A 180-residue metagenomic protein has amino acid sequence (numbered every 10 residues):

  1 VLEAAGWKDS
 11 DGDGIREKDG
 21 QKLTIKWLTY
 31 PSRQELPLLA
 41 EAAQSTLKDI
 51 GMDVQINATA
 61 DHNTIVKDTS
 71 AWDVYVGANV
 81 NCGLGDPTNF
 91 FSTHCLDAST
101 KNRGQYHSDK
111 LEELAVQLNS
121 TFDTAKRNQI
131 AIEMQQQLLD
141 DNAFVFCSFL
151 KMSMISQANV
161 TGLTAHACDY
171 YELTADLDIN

Functional and structural regions predicted by a protein language model:
V1-Q44, E133: Append "and occasionally in soluble cytosolic enzymes with long acidic Gly/Pro-rich linkers
L2, W27, L47, D73 (+4 more regions): Hydrophobic, well-ordered secondary-structure elements that form the walls of internal hydrophobic environments
E3, L38-D49, D109-V116, S120 (+1 more regions): Solvent-exposed, polar/charged alpha-helical surfaces in well-ordered, non-transmembrane soluble domains, broadly
S10-L23, K67-A71, S92-S120, F149-N180: Short, solvent-exposed loop/beta-turn-alpha elements that line the ligand-binding surface or hinge of extracytoplasmic
I25-L28, Q55-N57, D73-A78, L138 (+1 more regions): Structural recognition of the beta-strand scaffold that forms the well-ordered cores of secreted hydrolase catalytic
L28-L39, N57-A58, N102-K110, N119-K126 (+1 more regions): Extracytoplasmic/periplasmic, Sec-exported soluble proteins
P31-E35, D61-N63, V80-L84, Q137 (+1 more regions): Solvent-exposed loop/turn segments at secondary-structure junctions within structured extracellular/periplasmic domains
S45-C95, I130-A131: Periplasmic binding protein-like
